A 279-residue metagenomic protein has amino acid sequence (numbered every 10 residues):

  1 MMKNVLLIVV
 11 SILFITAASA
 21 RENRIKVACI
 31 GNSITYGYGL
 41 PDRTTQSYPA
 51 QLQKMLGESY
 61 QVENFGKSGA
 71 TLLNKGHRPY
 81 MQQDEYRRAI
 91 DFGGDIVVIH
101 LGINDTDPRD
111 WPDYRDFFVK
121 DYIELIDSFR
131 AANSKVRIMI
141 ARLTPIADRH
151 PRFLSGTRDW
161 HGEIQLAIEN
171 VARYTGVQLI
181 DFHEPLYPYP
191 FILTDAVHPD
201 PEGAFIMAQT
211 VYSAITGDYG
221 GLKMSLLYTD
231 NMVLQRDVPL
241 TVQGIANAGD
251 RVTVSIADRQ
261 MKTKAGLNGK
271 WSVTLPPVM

Functional and structural regions predicted by a protein language model:
M1-V5: Positively charged n-region of N-terminal signal peptides that target proteins for export
V10-S19: Hydrophobic h-region of N-terminal signal peptides that target proteins for export in Gram-negative bacteria
N23-C29, I34-I123, D159: Conserved SGNH/GDSL esterase-like catalytic core that processes O-acyl groups on lipids and polysaccharides
L40, L143-G221: Catalytic His-Asp segment of secreted/periplasmic serine-dependent ester chemistry enzymes
L56, A132-S134, Y174-T175: Helix C-cap/helix->beta junction micro-motif
H100-T106, D127-G162: Active-site segments of SGNH/GDSL-like serine hydrolases that catalyze O-acetyl group transfer/hydrolysis on lipids
G220-A248: Non-catalytic, glycine-rich low-complexity segments
Q243-M279: Extended acidic/polar, glycine-enriched regions that form or flank non-catalytic beta-rich accessory modules
